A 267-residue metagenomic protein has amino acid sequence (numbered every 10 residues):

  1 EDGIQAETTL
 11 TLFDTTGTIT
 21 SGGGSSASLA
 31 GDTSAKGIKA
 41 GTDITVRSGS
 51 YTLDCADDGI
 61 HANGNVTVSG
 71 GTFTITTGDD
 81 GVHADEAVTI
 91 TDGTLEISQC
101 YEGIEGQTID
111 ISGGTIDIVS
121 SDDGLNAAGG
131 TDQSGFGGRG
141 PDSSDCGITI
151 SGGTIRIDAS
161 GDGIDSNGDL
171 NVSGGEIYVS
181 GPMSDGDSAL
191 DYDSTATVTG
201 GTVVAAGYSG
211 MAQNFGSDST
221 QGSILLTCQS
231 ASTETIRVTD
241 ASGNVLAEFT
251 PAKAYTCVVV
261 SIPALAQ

Functional and structural regions predicted by a protein language model:
E1-Q267: A composition-driven surface/loop motif
